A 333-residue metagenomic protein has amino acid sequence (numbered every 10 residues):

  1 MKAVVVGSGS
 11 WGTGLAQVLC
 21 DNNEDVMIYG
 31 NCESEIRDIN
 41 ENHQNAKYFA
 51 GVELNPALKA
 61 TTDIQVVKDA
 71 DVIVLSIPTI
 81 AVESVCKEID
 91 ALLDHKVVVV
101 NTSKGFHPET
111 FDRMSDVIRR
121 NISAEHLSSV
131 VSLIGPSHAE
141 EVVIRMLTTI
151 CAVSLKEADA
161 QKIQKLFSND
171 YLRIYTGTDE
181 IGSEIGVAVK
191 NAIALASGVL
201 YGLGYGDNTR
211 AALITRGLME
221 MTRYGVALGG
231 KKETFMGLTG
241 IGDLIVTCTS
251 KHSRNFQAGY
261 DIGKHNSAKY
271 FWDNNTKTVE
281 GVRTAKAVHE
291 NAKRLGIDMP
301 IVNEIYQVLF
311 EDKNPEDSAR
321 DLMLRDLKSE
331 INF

Functional and structural regions predicted by a protein language model:
M1-V52, K59-T62, E88: NAD(P)+-binding Rossmann beta1-loop-alpha1 motif at the extreme N-terminus of oxidoreductases
A3, D25-V26, S128-V130, I174: Hydrophobic anchor at the start of a short beta-strand that flanks the dinucleotide cofactor-binding loop
G9, T13, E33, A60-T61 (+19 more regions): Electropositive phosphate-/nucleotide-binding environments in soluble metabolic enzymes
L54, A60-T61, Q65-L75, T79-R145 (+1 more regions): Rossmann-like NAD(P)(H) cofactor-binding subdomain of soluble oxidoreductases
A81, L92, N121-S129, L147-L195 (+1 more regions): Internal alpha-helical scaffold of NAD(P)-dependent oxidoreductase catalytic cores
S197-G198, V226-M236, G240-F333: NAD(P)-dependent Rossmann-like dehydrogenase/reductase catalytic/cofactor-binding core
